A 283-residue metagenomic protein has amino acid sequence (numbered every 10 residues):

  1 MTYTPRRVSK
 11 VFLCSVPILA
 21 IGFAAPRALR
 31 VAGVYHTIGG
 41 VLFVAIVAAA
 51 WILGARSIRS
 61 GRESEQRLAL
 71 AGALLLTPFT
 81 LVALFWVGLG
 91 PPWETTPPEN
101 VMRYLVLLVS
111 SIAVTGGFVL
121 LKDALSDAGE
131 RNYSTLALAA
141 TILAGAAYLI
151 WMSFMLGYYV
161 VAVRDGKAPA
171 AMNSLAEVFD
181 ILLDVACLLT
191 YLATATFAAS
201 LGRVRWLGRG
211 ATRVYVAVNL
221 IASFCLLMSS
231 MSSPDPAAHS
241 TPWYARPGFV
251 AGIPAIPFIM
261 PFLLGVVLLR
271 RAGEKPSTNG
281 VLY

Functional and structural regions predicted by a protein language model:
M1-Y283: Hydrophobic, aromatic-enriched alpha-helical segments typical of multi-pass transmembrane helices
